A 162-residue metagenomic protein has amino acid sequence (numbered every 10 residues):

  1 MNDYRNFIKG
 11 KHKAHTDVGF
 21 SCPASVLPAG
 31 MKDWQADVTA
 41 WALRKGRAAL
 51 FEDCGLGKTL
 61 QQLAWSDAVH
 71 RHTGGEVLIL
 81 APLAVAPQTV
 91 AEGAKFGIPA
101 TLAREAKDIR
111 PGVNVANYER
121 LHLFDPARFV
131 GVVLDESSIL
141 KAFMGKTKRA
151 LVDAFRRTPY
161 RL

Functional and structural regions predicted by a protein language model:
M1-E52, L56-P159: SF2 helicase/translocase NTPase motor core, specifically the RecA-like lobe 1 inter-motif segment between Walker
